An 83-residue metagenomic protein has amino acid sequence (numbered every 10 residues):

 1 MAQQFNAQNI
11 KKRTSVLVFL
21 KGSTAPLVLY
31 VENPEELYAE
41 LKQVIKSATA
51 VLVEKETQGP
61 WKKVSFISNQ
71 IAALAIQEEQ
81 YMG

Functional and structural regions predicted by a protein language model:
M1-G83: Eukaryotic intrinsically disordered, low-complexity regulatory linkers and tails enriched in Ser/Thr/Pro
